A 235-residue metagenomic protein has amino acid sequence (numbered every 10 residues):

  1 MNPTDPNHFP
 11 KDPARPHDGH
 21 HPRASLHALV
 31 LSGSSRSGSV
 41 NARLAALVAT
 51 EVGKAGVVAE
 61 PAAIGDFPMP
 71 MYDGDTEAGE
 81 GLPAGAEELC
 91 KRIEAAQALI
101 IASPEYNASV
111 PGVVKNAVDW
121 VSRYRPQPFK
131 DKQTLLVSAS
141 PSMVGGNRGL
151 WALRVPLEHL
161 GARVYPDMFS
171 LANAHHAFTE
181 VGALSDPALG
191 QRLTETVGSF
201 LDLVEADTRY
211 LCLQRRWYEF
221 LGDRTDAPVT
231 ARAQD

Functional and structural regions predicted by a protein language model:
N2-L26, V164-D235: Glycine-rich phosphate/pyrophosphate-binding loop and the adjoining helix
N7-V57: N-terminal beta1-alpha1 ligand-phosphate binding loop
L26-S34, T134-S138, G182: Short beta-strand segments enriched in small/hydrophobic residues
I64-L82, A177-V181: N-terminal beta-loop-helix "entrance" segment that forms/cooperates in small-molecule cofactor or anionic ligand
G81-L160: Helix-loop-strand module that forms the ligand-binding subsite of alpha/beta enzymes
